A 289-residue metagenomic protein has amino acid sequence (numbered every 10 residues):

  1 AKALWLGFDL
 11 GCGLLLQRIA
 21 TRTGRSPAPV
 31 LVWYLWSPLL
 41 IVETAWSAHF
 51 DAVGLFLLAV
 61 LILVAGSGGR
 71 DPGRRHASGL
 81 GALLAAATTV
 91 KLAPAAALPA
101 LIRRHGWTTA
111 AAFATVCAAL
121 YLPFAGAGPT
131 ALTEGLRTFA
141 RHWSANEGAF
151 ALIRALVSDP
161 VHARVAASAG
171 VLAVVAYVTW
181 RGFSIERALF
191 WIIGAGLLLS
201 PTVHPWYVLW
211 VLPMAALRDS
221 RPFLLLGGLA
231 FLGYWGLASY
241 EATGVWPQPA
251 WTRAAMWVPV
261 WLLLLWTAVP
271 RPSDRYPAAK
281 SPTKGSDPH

Functional and structural regions predicted by a protein language model:
L4-F8, G13, R22, A118-Y121 (+2 more regions): Aromatic/glycine/proline-enriched transmembrane-helix motif characteristic of membrane-embedded glycan-assembly enzymes
G11-L15, P38, V53-G69, I193: Specific aromatic-rich, kink-prone transmembrane helix
G13-L39: Transmembrane-helix signature of polytopic, membrane-embedded enzymes that assemble or transfer cell-envelope glycans
R22-G24, L58-G79: Membrane-interface transmembrane helices that cradle and orient dolichyl/undecaprenyl
A45-V53: Short acidic/glycine- and proline-prone juxtamembrane loop motifs at membrane-interface regions of multi-pass membrane
F50, S78-R103, A119, L198-Y207: Transmembrane helices and adjacent periplasmic/lumenal helix-loop junctions of polyprenol-phosphate-dependent
R104-A125, L229: Hydrophobic alpha-helical membrane-interfacial segments at the cytosolic entry of transmembrane helices
W143, D219-K280, P288-H289: Aromatic-enriched
